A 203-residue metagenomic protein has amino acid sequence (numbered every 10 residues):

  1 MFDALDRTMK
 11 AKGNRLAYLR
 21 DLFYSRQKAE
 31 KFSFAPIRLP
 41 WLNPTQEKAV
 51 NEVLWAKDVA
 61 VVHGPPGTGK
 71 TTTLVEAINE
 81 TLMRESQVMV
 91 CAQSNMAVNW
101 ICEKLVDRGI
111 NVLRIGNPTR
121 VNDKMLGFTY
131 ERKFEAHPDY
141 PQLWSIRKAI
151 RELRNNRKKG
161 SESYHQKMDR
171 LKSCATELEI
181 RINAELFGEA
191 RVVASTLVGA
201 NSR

Functional and structural regions predicted by a protein language model:
M1-N51, D107, K124-E152: Pre-ATPase regulatory/linker segments immediately N-terminal to the P-loop/RecA-like helicase/translocase core
S33, T68, A200-N201: Glycine-rich nucleotide phosphate-binding loop and flanking beta-alpha elements of Rossmann-like dinucleotide-binding
S33-A35, H63-G64, Y164-R170: Short, basic, glycine/proline-bearing loop/turn elements
W41-L42, V50-V59, T81-L82: Phosphate-binding P-loop
T45-E52, T73-A77, T196: Well-ordered alpha-helical segments embedded in enzymatic catalytic cores
Q46, P66, S94: Short, conserved phosphate/pyrophosphate- and ester-handling motifs at nucleotide-, phospho-/glycolipid
K57-A77: Walker A/P-loop
V75-R203: Alpha-helical nucleic-acid-binding subdomain of P-loop helicases immediately C-terminal to the Walker A/P-loop
